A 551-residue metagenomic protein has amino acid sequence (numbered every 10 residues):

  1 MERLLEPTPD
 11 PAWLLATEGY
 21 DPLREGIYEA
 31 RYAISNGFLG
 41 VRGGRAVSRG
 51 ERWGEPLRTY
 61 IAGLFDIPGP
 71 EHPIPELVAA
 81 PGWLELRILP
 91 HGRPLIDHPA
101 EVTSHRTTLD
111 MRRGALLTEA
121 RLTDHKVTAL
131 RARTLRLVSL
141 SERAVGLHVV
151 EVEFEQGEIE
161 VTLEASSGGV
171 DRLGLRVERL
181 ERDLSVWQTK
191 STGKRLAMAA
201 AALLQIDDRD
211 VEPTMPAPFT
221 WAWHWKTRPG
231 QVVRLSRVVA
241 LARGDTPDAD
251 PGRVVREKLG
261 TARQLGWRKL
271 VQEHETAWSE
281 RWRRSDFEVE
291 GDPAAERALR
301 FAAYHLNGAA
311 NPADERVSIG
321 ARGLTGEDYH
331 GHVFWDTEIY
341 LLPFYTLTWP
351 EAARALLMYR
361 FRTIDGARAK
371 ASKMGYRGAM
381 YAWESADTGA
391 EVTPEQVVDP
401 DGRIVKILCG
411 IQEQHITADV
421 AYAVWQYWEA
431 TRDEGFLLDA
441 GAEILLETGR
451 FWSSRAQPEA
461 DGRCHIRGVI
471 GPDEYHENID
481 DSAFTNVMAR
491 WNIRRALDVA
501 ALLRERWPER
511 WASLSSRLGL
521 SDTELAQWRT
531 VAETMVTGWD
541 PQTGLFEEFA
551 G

Functional and structural regions predicted by a protein language model:
M1-I34, F38-Y329: Acidic/polar, glycine-enriched structural segments that form the non-catalytic walls/loops of the carbohydrate-binding
A79, M111, R143, A295 (+10 more regions): Active-site-proximal structural scaffolding
K126, E155-G157, A309-A313, L347-R354 (+5 more regions): Secondary-structure transition/capping motifs at alpha-helix termini and the adjoining loop/turn into the next element
L135, V149-E151, E164-G168, A303 (+7 more regions): Short, well-ordered alpha-helical packing segments
R268-E429: Substrate-binding groove/exosite segments of carbohydrate-active enzymes
E280-A309, Y475-R506, T530, T534-D540 (+2 more regions): Long, charged, mostly alpha-helical binding arms that flank functional sites
T325-V333, W383-D439, E447-T534: The feature captures the catalytic groove of carbohydrate-active enzymes
V333-T363, A501, S513-G551: Active-site core of glycosidic bond-cleaving carbohydrate-active enzymes
